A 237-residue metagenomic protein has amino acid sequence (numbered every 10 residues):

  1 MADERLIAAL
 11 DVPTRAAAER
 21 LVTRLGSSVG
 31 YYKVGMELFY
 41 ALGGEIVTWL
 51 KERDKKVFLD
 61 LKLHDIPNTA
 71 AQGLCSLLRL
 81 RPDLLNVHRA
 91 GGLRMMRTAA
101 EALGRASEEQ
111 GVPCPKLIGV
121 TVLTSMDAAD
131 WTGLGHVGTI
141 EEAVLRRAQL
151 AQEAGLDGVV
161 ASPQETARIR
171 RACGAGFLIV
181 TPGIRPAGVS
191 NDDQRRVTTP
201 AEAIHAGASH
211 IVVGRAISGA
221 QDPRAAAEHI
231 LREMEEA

Functional and structural regions predicted by a protein language model:
M1-E37: N-terminal entry module detector
A2-D3, T69-D157, E165, A172-G176 (+1 more regions): Conserved anion-binding
E4-L10, Y32-V34, V57-L61, L85-V87 (+4 more regions): Hydrophobic faces of well-ordered beta-strands that scaffold small-molecule active sites in alpha/beta enzyme cores
R5, R79-L80, L150, A225-A237: Catalytic-site microenvironment of enzymes that process N-acetyl-hexosamine-containing cell-wall polysaccharides
P13-L25, N68-S76, I140-L150, R195-E202: Short, acidic/polar
R15-R20, E37-R53, I66-Q72, R89-K116 (+3 more regions): Active-site-adjacent beta->alpha loops and helix N-cap segments on the catalytic face of soluble alpha/beta enzymes
S27, R53, L80, A154 (+1 more regions): Structural motif
L80-L93, R185-A187, D193-A226: Glycine-rich phosphate-binding active-site loops on the catalytic face of alpha/beta enzymes
